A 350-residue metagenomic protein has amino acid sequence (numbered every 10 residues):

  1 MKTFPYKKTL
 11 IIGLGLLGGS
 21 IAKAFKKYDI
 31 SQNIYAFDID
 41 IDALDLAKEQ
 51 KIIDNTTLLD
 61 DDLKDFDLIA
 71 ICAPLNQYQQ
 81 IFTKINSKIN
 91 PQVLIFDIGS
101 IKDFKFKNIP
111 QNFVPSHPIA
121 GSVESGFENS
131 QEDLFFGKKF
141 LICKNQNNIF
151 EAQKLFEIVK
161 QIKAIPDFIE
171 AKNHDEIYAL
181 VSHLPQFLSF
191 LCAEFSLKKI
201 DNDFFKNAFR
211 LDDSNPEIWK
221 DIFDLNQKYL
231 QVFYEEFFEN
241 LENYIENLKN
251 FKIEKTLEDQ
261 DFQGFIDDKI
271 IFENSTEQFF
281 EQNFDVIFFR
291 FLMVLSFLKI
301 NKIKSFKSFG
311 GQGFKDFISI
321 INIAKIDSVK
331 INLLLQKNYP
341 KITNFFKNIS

Functional and structural regions predicted by a protein language model:
M1-L59, L68: NAD(P)+-binding Rossmann beta1-loop-alpha1 motif at the extreme N-terminus of oxidoreductases
P5-K8, Q92, G137: Phosphate-coordination loops involved in phosphoryl transfer and adenosine-cofactor binding
K8, N33, N112, K139 (+1 more regions): Residues at the starts of beta-strands that form the adenosine-phosphate
L59-N86, L94-F96: Rossmann-like NAD(P)-binding element
I81-E128: Rossmann-like NAD(P)(H) cofactor-binding subdomain of soluble oxidoreductases
E132-S214, L225, E235-N243, N247 (+2 more regions): Internal alpha-helical scaffold of NAD(P)-dependent oxidoreductase catalytic cores
F205-K220, F314-N332: A short, charged helix-loop
F223-F265, N322-S350: C-terminal active-site/capping subdomain that shapes the small-molecule cofactor and substrate pocket of enzyme
